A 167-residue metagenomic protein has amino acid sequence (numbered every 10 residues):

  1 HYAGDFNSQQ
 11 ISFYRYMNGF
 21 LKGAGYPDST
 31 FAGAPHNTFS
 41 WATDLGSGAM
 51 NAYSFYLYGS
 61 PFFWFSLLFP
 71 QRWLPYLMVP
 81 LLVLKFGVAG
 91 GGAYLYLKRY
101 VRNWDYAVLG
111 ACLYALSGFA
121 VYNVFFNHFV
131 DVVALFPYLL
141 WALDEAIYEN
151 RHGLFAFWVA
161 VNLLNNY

Functional and structural regions predicted by a protein language model:
H1-G90, C112-V133: Membrane-interface coil-to-helix junctions
L77-P80, Y100-W104: Alpha-helical transmembrane segments with an aromatic anchor "belt"
G87-R99, D105-Y167: Membrane-embedded helix bundles of polyisoprenyl
